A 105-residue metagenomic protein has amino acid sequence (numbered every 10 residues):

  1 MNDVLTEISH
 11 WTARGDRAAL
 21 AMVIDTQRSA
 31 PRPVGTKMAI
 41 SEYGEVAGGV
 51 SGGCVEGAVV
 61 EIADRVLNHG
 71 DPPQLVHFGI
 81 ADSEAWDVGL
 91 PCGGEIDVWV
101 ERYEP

Functional and structural regions predicted by a protein language model:
M1-P105: Segments forming oxygen-rich coordination pockets for charged ligands
